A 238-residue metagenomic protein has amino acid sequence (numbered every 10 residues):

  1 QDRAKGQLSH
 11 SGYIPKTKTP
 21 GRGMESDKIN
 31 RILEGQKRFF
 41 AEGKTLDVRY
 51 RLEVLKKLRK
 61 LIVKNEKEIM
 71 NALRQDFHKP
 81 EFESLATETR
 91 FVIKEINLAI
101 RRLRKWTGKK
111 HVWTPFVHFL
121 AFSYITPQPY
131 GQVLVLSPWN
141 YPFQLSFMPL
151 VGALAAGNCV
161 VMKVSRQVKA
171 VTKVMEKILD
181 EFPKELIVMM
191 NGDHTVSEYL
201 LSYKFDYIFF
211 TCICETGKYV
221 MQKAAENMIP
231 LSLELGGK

Functional and structural regions predicted by a protein language model:
D2-A4: Acidic, Ala/Val/Gly-enriched low-complexity intrinsically disordered segments
L8-Y124: N-terminal Rossmann-like NAD(P)+-binding subdomain of aldehyde/semialdehyde dehydrogenases
Y13, Q132, F182-K238: Conserved NAD(P)+-binding/catalytic subdomain of aldehyde/semialdehyde dehydrogenases
T45, P127, Q144-F147, H194 (+1 more regions): Glycine-rich phosphate-binding loop at the start of an alpha helix
R59-L61, A72, I93-E95, A99-I100 (+6 more regions): Alpha-helical structural signal in soluble globular domains
K64, E68, F91, Y141 (+4 more regions): Short alpha-helical
T87, R166-Q167, I213, G237: Residue-level "edge-of-site" marker
T114-F182, M228: Conserved small-residue-rich beta-alpha loop and adjacent elements that most often cradle the phosphate/pyrophosphate
